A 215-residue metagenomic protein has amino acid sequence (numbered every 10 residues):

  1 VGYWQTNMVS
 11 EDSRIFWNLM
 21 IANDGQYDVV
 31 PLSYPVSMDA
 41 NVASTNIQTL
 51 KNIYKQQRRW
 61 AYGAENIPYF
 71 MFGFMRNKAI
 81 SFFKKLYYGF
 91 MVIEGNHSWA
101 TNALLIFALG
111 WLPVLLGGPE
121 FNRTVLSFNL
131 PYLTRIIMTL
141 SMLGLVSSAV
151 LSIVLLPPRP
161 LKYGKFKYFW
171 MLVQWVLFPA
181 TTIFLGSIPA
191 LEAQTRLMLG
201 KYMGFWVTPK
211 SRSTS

Functional and structural regions predicted by a protein language model:
V1-A100, M198-S215: Non-transmembrane catalytic domains and loops of membrane-associated enzymes and transporters that build or traffic
M91-L199: Membrane-embedded multi-pass helical conduit in multi-pass membrane proteins, especially envelope-biosynthetic
